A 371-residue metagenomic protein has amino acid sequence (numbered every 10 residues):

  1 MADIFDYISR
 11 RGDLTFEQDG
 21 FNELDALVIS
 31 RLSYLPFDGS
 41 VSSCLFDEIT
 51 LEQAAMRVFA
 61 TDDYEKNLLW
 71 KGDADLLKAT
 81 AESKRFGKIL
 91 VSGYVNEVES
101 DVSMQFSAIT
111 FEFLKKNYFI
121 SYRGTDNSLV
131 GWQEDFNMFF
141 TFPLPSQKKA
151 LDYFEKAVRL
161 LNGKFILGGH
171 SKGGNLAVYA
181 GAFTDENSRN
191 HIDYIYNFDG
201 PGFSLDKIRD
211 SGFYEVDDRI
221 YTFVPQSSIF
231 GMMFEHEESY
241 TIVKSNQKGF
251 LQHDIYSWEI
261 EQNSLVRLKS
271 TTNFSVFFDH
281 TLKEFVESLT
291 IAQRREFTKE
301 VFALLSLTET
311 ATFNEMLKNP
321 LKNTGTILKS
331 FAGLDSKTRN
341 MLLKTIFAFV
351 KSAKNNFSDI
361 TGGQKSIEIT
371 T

Functional and structural regions predicted by a protein language model:
M1-L24, V28-Y118, Y122-D152, K156-K164 (+1 more regions): Alpha/beta hydrolase fold serine-hydrolase catalytic domain that processes acyl esters and thioesters
G168-G173, A177: Gly/Ala-rich beta-loop-alpha elbow adjacent to hydrolase catalytic centers
A177-E186: Short glycine-enriched nucleophile-adjacent loop and the immediately C-terminal alpha-helix near the catalytic center
